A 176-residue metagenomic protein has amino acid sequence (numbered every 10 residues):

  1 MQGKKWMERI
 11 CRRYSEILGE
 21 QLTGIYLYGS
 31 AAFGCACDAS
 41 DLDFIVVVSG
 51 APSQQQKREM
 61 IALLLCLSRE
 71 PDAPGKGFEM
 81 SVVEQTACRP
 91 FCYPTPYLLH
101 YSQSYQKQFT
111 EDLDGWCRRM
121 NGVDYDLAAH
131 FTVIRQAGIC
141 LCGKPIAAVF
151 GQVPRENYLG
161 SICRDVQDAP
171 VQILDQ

Functional and structural regions predicted by a protein language model:
M1-K5, C35-S40, A148-Y158: Short low-complexity stretches enriched in small and charged residues
M1-Y26, Q56-K57: Helical scaffold of the NTase/Pol beta-like nucleotidyltransferase catalytic core
C11-I17, V46-P52, P94-Q103, G160: A generic short-segment signal for beta-strand/edge and adjacent turn/coil regions
R12, E16, Q55, A62 (+1 more regions): Polar/charged alpha-helical tracts
S15-G19, F33-D38, P71-D72: Short secondary-structure boundary/capping segments within folded domains
G29, F33-L63, G77-V82: Catalytic metal-binding acidic patch
A62-Q176: Conserved NTP/Mg2+-binding pocket subregion across the NTase superfamily
